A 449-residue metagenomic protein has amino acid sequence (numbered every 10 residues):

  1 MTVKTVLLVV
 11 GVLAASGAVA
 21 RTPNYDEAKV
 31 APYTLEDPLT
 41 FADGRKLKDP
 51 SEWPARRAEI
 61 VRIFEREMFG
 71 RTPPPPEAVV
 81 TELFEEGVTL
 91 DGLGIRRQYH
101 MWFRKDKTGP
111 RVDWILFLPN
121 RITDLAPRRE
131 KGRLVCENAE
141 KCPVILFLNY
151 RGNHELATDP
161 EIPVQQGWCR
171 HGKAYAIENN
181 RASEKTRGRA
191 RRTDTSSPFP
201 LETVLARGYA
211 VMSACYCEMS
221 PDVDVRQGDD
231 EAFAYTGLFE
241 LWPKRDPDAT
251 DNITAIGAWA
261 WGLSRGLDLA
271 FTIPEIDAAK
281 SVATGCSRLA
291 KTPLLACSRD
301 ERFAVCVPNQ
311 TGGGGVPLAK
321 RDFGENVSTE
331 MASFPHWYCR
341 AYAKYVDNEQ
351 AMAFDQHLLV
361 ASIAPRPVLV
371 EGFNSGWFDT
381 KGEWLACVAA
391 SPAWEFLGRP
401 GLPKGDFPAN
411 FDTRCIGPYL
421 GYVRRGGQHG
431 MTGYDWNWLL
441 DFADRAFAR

Functional and structural regions predicted by a protein language model:
A15-G17: N-terminal signal peptide c-region/cleavage motif recognized by signal peptidases
V19-P73: N-terminal pre-domain segments of enzymes
T72, P76-R129, R133-N138, H171: N-terminal cap/lid segment of alpha/beta-hydrolase-fold proteins
C142, L146-T272, G315, A319-K320: Cap/lid segment of the alpha/beta-hydrolase catalytic domain
G152, A258, S264-E325, W337 (+1 more regions): Primarily recognizes the serine-hydrolase "nucleophile elbow" in alpha/beta-hydrolase and SGNH/GDSL folds
L238-W242, R265, V305-L359, G382-D406: Mobile cap/lid helix-loop segments that gate and shape the active-site cleft of serine hydrolases
S333, A343, V388-R449: C-terminal catalytic histidine-bearing segment of alpha/beta-hydrolase fold enzymes
A364-D379, R425-G427: Conserved strand-to-loop "acid loop" that flanks and positions the catalytic carboxylate
